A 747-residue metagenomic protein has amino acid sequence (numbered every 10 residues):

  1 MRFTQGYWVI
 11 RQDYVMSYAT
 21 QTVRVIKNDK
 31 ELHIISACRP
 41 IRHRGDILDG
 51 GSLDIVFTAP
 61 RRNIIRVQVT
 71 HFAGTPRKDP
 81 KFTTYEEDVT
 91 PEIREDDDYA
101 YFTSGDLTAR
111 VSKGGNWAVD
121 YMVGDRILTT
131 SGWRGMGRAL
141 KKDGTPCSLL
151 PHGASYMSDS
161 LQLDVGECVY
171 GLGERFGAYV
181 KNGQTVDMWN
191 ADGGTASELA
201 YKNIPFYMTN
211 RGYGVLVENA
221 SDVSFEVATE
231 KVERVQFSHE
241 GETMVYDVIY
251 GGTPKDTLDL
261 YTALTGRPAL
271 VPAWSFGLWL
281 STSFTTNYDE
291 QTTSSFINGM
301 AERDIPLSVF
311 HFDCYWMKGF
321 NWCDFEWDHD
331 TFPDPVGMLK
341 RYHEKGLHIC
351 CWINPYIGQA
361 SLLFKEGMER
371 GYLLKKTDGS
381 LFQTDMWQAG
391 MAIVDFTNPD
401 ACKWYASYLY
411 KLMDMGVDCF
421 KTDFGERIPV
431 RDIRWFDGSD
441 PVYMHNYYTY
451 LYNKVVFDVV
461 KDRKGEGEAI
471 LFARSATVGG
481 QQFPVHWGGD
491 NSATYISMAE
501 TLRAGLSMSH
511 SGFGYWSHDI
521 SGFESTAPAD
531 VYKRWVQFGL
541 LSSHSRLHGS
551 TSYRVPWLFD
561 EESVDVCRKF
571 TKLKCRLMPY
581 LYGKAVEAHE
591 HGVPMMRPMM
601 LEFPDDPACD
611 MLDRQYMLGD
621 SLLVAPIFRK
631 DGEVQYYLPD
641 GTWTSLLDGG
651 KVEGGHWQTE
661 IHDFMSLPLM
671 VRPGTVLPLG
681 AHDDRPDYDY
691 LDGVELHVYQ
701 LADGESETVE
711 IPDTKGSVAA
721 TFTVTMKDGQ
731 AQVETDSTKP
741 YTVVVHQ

Functional and structural regions predicted by a protein language model:
R2-H43, I47-D98: A low-complexity, Ser/Thr/Gly/Pro-enriched, surface-exposed linker/loop concept that marks segments flanking
R2-T4, I47-L48, F72, F82 (+6 more regions): Catalytic and substrate-binding clefts that recognize carbohydrates or anionic sugar/phosphate headgroups
I34-S36, F57, V67-V69, F102-D106 (+2 more regions): Short, well-ordered beta-strand segments enriched in hydrophobic/aromatic residues
F57, D106, F206, M300 (+8 more regions): Conserved, mostly hydrophobic/aromatic
T70-F72, F82, P306-C567, E602-P604 (+1 more regions): Aromatic- and carboxylate-enriched substrate-binding clefts and catalytic-loop regions of carbohydrate-active enzymes
R77-I93, K375, L646-F664: Solvent-exposed beta-strand/loop surfaces of large extracellular or lumenal domains
D289-Q291, S295, F310-D313: Active-site pocket-lining segments that scaffold enzyme catalytic pockets across diverse folds
F457-I470, A476-W487, E500, A504 (+3 more regions): Catalytic core of carbohydrate-active enzymes
